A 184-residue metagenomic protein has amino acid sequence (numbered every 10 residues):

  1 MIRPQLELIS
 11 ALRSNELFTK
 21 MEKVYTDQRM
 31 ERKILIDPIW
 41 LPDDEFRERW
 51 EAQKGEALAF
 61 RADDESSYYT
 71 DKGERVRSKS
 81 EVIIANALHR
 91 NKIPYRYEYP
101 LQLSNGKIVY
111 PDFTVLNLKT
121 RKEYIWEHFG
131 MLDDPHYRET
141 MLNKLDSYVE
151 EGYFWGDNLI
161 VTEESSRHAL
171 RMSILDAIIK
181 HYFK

Functional and structural regions predicted by a protein language model:
M1-I9: Amphipathic alpha-helical coiled-coil segments
A11-N15, T19-K23, S67-Y68: Secondary-structure boundary/capping micro-motif
V24-I93: Solvent-exposed, charged helical/coil patches that constitute nucleic-acid or partner-interaction surfaces
V76, H89, P94-K119: Active-site metal-binding core of divalent-cation-utilizing nuclease and nuclease-like domains
N86, D146, E150: Surface-exposed charge patches
L101-N105, M131-H136, S165-R167: Short, contiguous acidic/charged loop-to-helix segments that flank catalytic cores in large enzymes
Y110-K144: Short beta-strand-loop-alpha-helix junction that forms the active-site gateway of nucleic-acid-processing nucleases
E150-K184: Basic, glycine-rich
